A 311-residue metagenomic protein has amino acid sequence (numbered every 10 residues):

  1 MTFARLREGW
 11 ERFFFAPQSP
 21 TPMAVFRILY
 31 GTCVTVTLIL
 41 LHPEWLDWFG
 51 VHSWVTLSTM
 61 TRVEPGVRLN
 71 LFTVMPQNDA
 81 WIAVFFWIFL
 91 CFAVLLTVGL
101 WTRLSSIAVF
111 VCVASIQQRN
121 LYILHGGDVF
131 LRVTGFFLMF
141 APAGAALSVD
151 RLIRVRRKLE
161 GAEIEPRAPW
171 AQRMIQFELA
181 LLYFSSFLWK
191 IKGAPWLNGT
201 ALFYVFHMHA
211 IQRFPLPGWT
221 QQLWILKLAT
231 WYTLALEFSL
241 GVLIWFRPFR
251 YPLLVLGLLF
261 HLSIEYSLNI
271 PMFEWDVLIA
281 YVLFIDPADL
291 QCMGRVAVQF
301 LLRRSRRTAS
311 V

Functional and structural regions predicted by a protein language model:
M1-V311: Alpha-helical membrane-anchoring segments
